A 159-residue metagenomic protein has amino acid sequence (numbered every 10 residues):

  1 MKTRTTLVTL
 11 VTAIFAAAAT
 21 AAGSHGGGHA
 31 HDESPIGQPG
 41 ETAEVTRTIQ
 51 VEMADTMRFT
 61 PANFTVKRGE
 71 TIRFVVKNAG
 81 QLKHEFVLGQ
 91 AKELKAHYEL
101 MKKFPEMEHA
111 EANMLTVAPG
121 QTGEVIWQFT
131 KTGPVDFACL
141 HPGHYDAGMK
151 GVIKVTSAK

Functional and structural regions predicted by a protein language model:
M1-T9: Bacterial N-terminal signal peptides that target proteins for export
V8-A18: Bacterial N-terminal signal peptides
A22-E52, E93-M107, H144-K159: Extracytoplasmic/periplasmic copper-protein system
A22-H25, R58, E111-K159: Extracellular/periplasmic metallocenter environments
E41-T71: N-terminal edge beta-strand
V76-N78: Asparagine-centered strand-capping/turn motif at beta-strand->loop junctions
G80-K83: Extended, low-complexity, turn-rich repeat/linker tracts enriched in Gly/Pro/Ser/Thr and Asp/Glu that occur
E85-G89: Beta-strand signatures of extracellular beta-sandwich domains
